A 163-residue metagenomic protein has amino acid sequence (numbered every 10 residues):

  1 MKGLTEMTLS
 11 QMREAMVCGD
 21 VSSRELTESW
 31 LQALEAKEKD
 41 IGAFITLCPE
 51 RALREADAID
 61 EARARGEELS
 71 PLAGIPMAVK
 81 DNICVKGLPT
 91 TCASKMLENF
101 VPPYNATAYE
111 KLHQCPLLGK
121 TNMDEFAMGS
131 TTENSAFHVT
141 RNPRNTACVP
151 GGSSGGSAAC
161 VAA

Functional and structural regions predicted by a protein language model:
K2-A163: Gly/Ser-rich catalytic/binding loops embedded in alpha/beta enzyme cores
